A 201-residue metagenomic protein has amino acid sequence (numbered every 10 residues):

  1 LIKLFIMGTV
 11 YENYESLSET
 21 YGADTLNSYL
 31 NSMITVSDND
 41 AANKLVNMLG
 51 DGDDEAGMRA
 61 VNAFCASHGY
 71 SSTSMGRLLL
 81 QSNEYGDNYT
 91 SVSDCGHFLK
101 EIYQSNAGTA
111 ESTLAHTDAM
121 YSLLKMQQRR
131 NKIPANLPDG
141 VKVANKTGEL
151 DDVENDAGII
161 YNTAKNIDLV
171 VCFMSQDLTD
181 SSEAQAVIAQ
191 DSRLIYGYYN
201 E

Functional and structural regions predicted by a protein language model:
L1-E19, M33, V171: Active-site SXXK
I2, I6-G8, L79, S175 (+1 more regions): A mature extracytoplasmic/lumenal domain signature
E15-V61: Conserved catalytic neighborhood of penicillin-recognizing serine enzymes
D24-L26, S67, Y89, N136-L137 (+2 more regions): Extracellular/periplasmic catalytic domains that process cell-envelope and extracellular macromolecules
D40, S71, I167-V171: Loop/turn elements at helix/coil->beta-strand transitions in domains of secreted/extracellular proteins
A42, V46-A107: Mid-domain, small-residue-enriched loop/turn segments at the edges of structured enzyme/sensor domains
K100-R129, T147-E201: Structured C-terminal helix/loop/strand segments within mature extracytoplasmic catalytic/sensor domains
P138-N145: Short, hydrophobic/aromatic-rich segments at coil-to-beta transitions
